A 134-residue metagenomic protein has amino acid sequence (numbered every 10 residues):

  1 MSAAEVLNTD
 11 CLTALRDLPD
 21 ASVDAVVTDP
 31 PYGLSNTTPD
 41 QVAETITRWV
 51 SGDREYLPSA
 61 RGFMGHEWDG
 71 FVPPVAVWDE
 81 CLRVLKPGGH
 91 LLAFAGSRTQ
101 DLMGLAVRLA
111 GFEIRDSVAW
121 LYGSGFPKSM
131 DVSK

Functional and structural regions predicted by a protein language model:
S2-K134: Core catalytic lobe of class I
